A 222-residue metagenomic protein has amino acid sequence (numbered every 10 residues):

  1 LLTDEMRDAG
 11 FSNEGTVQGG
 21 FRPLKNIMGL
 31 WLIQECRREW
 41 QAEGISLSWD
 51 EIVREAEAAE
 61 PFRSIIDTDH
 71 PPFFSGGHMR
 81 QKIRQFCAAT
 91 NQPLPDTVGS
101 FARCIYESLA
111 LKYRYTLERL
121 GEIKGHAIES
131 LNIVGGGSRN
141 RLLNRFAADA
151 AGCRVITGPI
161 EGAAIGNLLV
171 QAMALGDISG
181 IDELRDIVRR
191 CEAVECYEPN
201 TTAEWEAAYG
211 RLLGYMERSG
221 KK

Functional and structural regions predicted by a protein language model:
L1-S130, R139-A163, L169-K222: Active-site core segments that coordinate phosphate-bearing ligands/cofactors across diverse enzyme families
G136: Glycine-rich Rossmann-fold phosphate-binding loop(s) that bind the pyrophosphate of adenine dinucleotide cofactors
